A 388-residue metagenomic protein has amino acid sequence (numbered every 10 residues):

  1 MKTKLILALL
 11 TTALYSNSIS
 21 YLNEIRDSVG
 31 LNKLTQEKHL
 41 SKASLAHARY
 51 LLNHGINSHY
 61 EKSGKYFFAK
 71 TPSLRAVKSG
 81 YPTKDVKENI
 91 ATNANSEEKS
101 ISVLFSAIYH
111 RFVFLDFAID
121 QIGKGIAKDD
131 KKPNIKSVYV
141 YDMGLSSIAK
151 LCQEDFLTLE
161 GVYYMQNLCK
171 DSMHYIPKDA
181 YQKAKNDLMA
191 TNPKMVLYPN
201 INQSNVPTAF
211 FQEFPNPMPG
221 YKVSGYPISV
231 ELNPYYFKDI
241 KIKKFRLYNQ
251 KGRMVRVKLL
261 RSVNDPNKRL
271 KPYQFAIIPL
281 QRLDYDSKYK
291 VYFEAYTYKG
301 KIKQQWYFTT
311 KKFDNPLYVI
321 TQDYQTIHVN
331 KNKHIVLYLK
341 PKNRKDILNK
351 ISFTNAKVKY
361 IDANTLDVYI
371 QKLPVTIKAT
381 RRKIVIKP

Functional and structural regions predicted by a protein language model:
M1-T3, I25: Short, intrinsically disordered low-complexity segments
T3-A13: Sec-dependent N-terminal signal peptides
I6, Q36, F275: Conserved acidic
T11-S20, T83, T92-S102, A107 (+3 more regions): Generic structural signal for short, solvent-exposed loop/turn connectors between secondary structure elements
Y15-I242, R246-N249, Y289-F293, Q304-T309 (+1 more regions): Functional surface patches built around histidine and acidic residues
P207-P388: Acidic, low-complexity Ser/Thr/Gly/Pro-rich repeat segments typical of extracellular/periplasmic and surface-exposed
